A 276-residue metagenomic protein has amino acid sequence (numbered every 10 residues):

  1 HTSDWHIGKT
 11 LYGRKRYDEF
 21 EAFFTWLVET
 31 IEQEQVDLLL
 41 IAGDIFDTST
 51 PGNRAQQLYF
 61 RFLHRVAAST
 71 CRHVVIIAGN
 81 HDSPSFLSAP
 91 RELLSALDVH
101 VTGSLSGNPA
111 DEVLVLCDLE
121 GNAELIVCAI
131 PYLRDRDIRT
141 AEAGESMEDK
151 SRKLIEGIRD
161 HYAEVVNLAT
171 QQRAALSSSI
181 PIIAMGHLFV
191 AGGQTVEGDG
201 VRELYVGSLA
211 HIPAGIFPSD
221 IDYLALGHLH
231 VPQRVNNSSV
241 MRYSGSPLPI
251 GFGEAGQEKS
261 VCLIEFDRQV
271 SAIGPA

Functional and structural regions predicted by a protein language model:
H1-H64, C71, A184: N-terminal active-site segment of His-dependent metallophosphoesterases
T2-S3, L39-G43, H73-N80, H100-L105 (+3 more regions): Active-site neighborhood of phospho(di)ester-bond hydrolases with catalytic His/Asp-centered motifs
H6-G8, V36-R54, C71-S85, F189-S208: Active-site neighborhood of divalent metal-dependent phosphoester/pyrophosphate hydrolases
Y12, I45-L63, A78-G103, E112-L116 (+1 more regions): Metal-dependent catalytic neighborhoods of phosphoester/phosphodiester hydrolases
A68-V74, I180, S239: A short helix->loop->beta-strand "cap" motif at the edges of active sites that frequently abuts
L97-S208, S244-P247: Conserved catalytic scaffold of divalent metal-dependent phosphoesterases
A141, Q172, F266-A276: A short C-terminal boundary segment appended to hydrolase-like catalytic domains
V190-F266, V270: Conserved beta-sheet core of the metallophosphoesterase superfamily
